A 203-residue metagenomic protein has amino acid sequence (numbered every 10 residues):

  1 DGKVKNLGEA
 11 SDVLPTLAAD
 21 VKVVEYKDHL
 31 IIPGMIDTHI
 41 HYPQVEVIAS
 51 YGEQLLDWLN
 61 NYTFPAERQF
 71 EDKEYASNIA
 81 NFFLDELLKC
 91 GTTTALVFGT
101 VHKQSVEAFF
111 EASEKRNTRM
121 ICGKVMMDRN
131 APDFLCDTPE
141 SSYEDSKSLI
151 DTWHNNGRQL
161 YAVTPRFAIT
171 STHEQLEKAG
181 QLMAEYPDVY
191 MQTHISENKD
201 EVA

Functional and structural regions predicted by a protein language model:
D1-I32: Histidine-rich, glycine-flanked metal-binding segment
G2, G91, H194: Residue-level signal for inorganic ion chemistry
H29, I48-T118, S142-N156: Alpha-helical scaffold segments that flank or form the walls of functional sites
H29-Y51: Di-metal (Zn2+ and/or Mg2+/Mn2+) metal-binding site signature of metallo-dependent hydrolases with the MBL/beta-CASP
H41, G99-V101, S196: Catalytic metal-binding/acid-base residues of hydrolase active sites
Y42-Q44, L96, K199: Hydrophobic positions within alpha-helical membrane elements
Q104-A203: Metal-coordinating catalytic core of metallo-dependent amide/deamination hydrolases
